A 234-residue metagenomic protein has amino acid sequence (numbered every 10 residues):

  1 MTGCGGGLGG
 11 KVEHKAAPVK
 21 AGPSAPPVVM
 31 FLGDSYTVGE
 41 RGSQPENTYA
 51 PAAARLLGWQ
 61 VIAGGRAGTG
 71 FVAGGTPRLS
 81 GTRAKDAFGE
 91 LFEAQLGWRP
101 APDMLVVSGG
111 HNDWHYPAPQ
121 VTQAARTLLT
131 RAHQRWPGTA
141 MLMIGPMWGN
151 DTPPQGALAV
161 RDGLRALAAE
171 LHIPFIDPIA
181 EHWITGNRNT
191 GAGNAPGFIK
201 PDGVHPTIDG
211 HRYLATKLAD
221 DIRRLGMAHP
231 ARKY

Functional and structural regions predicted by a protein language model:
M1-L32, Y36-P45, A54-L56, T216-Y234: N-terminal secretory targeting modules
V28-M30, V38-Q123: Conserved SGNH/GDSL esterase-like catalytic core that processes O-acyl groups on lipids and polysaccharides
P45, Y49, F88, V121-L128 (+5 more regions): Stable alpha-helical elements in mature extracytoplasmic
G58, I62, G110, R126 (+3 more regions): Sec-exported extracytoplasmic/periplasmic mature domains
Q60, M104, T139-L142, P174: Proline-centered loop/turn at the N-terminus of a beta-strand
I62-R66, M141-I144, P178, H229-K233: Surface-exposed patches in mature extracellular/periplasmic domains of secreted proteins
S108-N112, L129-D162: Active-site segments of SGNH/GDSL-like serine hydrolases that catalyze O-acetyl group transfer/hydrolysis on lipids
W148-Y234: Catalytic His-Asp segment of secreted/periplasmic serine-dependent ester chemistry enzymes
